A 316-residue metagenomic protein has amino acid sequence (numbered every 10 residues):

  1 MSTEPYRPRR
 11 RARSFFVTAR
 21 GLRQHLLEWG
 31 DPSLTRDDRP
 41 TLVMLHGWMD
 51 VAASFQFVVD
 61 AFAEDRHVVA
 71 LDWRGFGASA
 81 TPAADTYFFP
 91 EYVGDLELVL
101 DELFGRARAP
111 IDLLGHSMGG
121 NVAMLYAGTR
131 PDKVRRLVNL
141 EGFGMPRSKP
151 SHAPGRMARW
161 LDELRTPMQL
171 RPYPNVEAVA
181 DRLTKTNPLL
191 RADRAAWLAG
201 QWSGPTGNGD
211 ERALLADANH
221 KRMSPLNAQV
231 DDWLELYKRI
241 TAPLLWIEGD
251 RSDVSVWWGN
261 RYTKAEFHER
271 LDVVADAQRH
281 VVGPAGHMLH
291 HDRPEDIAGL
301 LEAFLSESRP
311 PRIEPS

Functional and structural regions predicted by a protein language model:
M1-L42, A63-R66, F104-A107, L161-D162 (+3 more regions): Alpha/beta-hydrolase fold catalytic core
H25-T81: Conserved HGGG/HGGXW glycine-rich cap/lid loop of the alpha/beta-hydrolase fold
V93-A109: Conserved acidic catalytic loop of the alpha/beta-hydrolase fold
A109-H152: Conserved hydrolase catalytic core segment
L140-Y173: A catalytic-pocket lid/entrance helix-loop region that shapes and gates access to the active site across common
Q169-N227: Conserved alpha/beta-hydrolase catalytic His-Asp/Glu region
T241-A285: Conserved loop-alpha-helix segment in the C-terminal half of the alpha/beta-hydrolase fold that carries the catalytic
V282-P294: Catalytic histidine-centered segment of alpha/beta-hydrolase-like enzymes
